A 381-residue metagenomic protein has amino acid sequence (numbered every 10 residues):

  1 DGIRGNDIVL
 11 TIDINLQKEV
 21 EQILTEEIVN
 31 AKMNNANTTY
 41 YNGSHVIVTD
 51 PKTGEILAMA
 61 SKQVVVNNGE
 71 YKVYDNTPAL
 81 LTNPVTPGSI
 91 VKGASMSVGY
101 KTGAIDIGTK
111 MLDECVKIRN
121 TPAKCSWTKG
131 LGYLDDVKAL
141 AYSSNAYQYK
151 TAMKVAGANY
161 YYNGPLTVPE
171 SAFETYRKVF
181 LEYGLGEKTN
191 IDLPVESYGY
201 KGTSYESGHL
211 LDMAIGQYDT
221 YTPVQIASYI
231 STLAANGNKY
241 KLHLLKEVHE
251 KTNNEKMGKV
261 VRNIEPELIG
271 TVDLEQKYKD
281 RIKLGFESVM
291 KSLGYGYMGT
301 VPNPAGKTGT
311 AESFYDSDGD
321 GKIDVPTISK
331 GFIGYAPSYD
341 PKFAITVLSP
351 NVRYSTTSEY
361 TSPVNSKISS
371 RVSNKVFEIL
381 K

Functional and structural regions predicted by a protein language model:
D1-G5, Q22, A227, V347 (+1 more regions): Small/polar-residue-rich segments within soluble enzyme cores
D1-T39, S44: Conserved, well-ordered alpha-helix/loop/beta-strand core segments that scaffold catalytic motifs
I3, I12, T38-G88, A94-S349 (+1 more regions): Beta-lactam-recognizing serine transpeptidase/beta-lactamase-like catalytic domain environment
I14, K18, Q22, E174 (+2 more regions): Short, well-ordered alpha-helical segments
E19, K342, Y354-T356: Intrinsically disordered, low-complexity acidic/polar segments
A234, S373-K381: Short amphipathic alpha-helical signal-transduction/dimerization elements
N351-I368: A short acidic/glycine-rich loop-to-helix N-cap element
